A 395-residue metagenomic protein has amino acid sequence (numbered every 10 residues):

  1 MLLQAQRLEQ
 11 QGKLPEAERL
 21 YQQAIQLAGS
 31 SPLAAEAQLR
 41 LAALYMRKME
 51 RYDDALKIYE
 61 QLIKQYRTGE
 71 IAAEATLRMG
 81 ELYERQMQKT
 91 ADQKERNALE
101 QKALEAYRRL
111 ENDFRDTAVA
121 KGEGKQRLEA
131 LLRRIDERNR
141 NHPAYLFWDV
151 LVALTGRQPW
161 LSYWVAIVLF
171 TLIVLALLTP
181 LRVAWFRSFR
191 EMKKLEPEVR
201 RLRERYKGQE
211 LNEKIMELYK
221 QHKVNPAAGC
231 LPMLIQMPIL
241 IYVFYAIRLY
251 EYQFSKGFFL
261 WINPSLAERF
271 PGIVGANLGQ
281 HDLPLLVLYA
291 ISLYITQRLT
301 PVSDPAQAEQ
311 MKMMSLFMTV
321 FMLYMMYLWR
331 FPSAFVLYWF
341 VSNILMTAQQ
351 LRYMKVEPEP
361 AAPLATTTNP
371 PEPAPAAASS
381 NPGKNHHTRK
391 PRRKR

Functional and structural regions predicted by a protein language model:
M1-Q23, L27-A28, A43-K48: Alpha-helical segment of the N-proximal tetratricopeptide repeat
Q10, R47-K48, K57, Q61-Q65 (+4 more regions): Helix-loop-helix
K13-R19, E36, E50-K57, D92-K94 (+1 more regions): Structural signature of tandem alpha-helical TPR/SEL1-like repeats, specifically the intra-repeat loop/turn
P32-A34, E70: Residue signature of alpha-solenoid helical repeat architecture, marking inter-repeat boundaries and helix-start
